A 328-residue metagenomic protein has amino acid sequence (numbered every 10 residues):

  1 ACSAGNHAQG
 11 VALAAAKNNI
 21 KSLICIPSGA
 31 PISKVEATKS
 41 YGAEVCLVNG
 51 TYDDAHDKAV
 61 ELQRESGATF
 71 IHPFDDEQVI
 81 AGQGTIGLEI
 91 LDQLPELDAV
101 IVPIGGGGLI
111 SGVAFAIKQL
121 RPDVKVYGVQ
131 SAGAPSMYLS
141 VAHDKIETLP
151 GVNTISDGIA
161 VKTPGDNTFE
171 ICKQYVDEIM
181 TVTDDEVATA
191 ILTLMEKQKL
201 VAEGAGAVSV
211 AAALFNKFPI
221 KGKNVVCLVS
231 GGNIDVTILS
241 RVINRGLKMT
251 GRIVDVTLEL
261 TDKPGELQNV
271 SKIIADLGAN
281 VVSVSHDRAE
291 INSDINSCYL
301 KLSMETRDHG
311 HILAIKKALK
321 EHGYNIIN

Functional and structural regions predicted by a protein language model:
A1-I26, E96-L109, V225-L228: A short, small-residue-rich loop immediately preceding and capping a beta-strand
G5, A15, T38, I71 (+11 more regions): Buried hydrophobic positions in well-ordered alpha/beta secondary-structure cores of metabolic enzymes
A8-K21, G112-R121, A211-P219: Alpha-helix C-terminal capping segments
L23-A99, Q130-T181, E186: Small/polar-residue-rich loop-to-helix segments that shape phosphate-bearing ligand pockets
D75, G105-G108, V126, Q130-P135 (+8 more regions): Glycine-rich beta-alpha junction loops
G165-K223: Active-site-adjacent helical/loop segments in soluble small-molecule enzymes
L214-N244: Catalytic phosphate/nucleotide-handling subdomain of diverse soluble enzymes
V236-N328: A conserved regulatory-domain signal marking ACT and ACT-like small-molecule sensing domains and adjacent regulatory
